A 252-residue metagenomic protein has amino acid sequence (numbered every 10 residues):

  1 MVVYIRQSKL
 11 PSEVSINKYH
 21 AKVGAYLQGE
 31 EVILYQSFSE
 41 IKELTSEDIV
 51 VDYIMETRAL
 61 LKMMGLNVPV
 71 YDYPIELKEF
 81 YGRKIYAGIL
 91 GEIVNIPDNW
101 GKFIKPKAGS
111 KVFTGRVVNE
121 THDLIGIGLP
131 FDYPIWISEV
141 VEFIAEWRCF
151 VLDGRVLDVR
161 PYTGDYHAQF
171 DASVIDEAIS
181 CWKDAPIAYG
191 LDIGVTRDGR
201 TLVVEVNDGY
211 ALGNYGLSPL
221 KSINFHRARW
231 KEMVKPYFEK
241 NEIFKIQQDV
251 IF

Functional and structural regions predicted by a protein language model:
M1-K183: Active-site nucleotide/adenylate-binding loops and adjacent lid/helix of ATP-dependent enzymes
C149, L191-I193, V206: A structural signal for short, well-ordered beta-strand segments
Y162, Y166, K183-D184, P219-K221 (+1 more regions): Long alpha-helical, hydrophobic tracts
D171-I179, G190, V203, I223: Short amphipathic alpha-helical surface patches that serve as generic macromolecular interface elements
K183-P186, Q248: Nucleic-acid endonuclease domains
P186-R197: A short glycine-rich, hydrophobically flanked beta-strand micro-motif that places a catalytic Asp/Glu for divalent metal
R197-F252: C-terminal active-site "lid" helix and adjoining low-complexity regulatory extension at the edge of ATP-using catalytic
